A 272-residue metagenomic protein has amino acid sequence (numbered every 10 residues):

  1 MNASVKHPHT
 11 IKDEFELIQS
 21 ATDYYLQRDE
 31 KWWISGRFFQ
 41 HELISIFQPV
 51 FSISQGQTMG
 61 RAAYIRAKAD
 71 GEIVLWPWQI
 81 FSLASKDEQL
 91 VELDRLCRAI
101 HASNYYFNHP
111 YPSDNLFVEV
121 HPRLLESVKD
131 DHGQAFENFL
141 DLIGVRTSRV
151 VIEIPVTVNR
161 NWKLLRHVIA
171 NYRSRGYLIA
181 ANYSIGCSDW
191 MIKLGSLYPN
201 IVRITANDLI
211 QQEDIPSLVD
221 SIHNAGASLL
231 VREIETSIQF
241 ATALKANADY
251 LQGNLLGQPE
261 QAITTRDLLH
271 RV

Functional and structural regions predicted by a protein language model:
M1-D29, W33-R37, E42, T157 (+1 more regions): EAL-family c-di-GMP phosphodiesterase catalytic domain
Q19-F81: Active-site core of bacterial EAL-family cyclic-dinucleotide phosphodiesterase domains
I44, G60, N115-E119, T147-E153 (+4 more regions): Structural preference for beta-strand elements that scaffold enzyme active sites
A69, V118, Y183, A243: Signature for phosphate-centric chemistry
E72-L75, S85-V91: Extended, compositionally biased accessory segments flanking or bridging domains
D94-W162: Catalytic core of bacterial c-di-GMP phosphodiesterases, primarily the EAL and HD-GYP domains, capturing alpha-helical
E126-D141, N161-V168, C187-I201, A243: Distinct, well-ordered alpha-helical segments
V168-N182, L218-V231: Short beta-strand/loop segments at the ligand-binding rim of alpha/beta enzyme cores
